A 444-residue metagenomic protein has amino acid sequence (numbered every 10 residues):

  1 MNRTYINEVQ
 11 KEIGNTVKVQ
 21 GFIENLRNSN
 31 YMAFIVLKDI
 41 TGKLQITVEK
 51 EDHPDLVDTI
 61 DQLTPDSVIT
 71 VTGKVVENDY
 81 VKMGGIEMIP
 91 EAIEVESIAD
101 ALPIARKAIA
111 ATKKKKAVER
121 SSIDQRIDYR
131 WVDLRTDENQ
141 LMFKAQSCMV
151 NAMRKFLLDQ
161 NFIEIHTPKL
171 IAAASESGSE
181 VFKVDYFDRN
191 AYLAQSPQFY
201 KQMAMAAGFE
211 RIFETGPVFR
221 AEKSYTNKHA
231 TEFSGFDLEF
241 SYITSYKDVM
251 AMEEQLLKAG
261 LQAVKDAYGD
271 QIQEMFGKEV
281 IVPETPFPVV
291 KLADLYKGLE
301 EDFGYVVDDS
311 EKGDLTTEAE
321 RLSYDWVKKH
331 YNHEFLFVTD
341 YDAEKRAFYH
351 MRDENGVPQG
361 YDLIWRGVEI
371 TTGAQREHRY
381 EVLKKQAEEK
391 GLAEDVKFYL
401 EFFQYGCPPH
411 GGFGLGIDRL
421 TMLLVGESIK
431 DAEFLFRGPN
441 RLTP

Functional and structural regions predicted by a protein language model:
N2-I243, L435: Class II aminoacyl-tRNA synthetase-like tRNA-binding/catalytic domains
N7, I281-V282: General secondary-structure propensity
A108-A110, G269-Q271, R419: Juxtamembrane/interface motifs at transmembrane-helix termini
E164-H166, D270-F276, V338: Cytochrome P450 heme-thiolate monooxygenase catalytic core
E180-Q262, G277, T285-P444: A translation/RNA-centric and nucleic-acid-associated enzymatic feature enriched in Class II aminoacyl-tRNA synthetases
A259-Q273: Flexible helix-coil linker/hinge segments at domain or subdomain boundaries
